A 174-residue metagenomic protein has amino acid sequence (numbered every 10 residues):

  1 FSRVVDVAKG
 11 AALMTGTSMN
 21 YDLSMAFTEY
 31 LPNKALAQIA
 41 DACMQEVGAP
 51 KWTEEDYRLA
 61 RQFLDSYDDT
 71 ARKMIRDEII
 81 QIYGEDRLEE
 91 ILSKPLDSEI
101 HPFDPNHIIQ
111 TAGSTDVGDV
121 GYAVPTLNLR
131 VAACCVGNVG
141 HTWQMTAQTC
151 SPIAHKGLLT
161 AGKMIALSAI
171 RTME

Functional and structural regions predicted by a protein language model:
F1-E174: Metal-dependent amide/peptide-bond hydrolase catalytic core, centered on the "pita-bread" metallohydrolase fold
